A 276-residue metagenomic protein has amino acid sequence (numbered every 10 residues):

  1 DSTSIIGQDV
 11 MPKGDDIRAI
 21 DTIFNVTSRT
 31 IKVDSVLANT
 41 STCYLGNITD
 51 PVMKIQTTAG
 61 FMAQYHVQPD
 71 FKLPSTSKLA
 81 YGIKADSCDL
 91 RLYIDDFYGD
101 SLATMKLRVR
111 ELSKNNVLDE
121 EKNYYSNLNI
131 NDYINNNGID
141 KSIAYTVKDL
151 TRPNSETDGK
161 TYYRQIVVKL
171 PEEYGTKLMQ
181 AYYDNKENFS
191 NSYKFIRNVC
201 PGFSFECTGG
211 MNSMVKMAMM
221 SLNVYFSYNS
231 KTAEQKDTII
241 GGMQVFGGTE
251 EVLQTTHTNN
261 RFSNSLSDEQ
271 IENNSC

Functional and structural regions predicted by a protein language model:
D1-C276: Secreted, disulfide-rich extracellular signaling modules
